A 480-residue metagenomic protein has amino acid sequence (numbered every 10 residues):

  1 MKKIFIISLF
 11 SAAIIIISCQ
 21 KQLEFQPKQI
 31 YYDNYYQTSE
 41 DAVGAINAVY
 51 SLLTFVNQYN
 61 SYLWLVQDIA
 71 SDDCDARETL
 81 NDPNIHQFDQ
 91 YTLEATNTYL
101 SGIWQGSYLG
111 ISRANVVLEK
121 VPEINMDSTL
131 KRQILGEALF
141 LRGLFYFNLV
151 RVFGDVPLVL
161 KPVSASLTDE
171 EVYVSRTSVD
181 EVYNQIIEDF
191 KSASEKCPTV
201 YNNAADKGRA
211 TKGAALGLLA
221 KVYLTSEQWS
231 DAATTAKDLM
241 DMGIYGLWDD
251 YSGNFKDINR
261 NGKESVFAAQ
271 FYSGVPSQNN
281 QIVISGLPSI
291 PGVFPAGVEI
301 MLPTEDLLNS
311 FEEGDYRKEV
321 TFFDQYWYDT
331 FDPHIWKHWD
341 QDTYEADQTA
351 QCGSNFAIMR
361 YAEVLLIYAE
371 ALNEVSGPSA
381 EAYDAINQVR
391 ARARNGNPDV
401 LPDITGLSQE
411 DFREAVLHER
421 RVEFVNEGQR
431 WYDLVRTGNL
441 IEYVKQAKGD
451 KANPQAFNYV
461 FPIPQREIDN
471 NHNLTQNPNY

Functional and structural regions predicted by a protein language model:
S18-C19, N34, Y50, A70-L80 (+8 more regions): Long, intrinsically disordered, low-complexity segments
C19-Q67, V116, D180, N471-Y480: Acidic, glycine-rich segments characteristic of secretory precursors and extracytoplasmic regions
D33, N60-D82, V156-P162, P198-L218 (+6 more regions): Short, surface-exposed recognition loops and adjoining beta-strand edges that mediate ligand/DNA contacts, enriched
A42, Y183, W229, P378-S379: TPR-repeat structural position
V43, N47, S51-V56, L80-F153 (+8 more regions): Conserved, well-structured interaction surfaces
T79-D82, Q87-T92, D306-Y361: Flexible, polar/acidic helix-loop-strand segments at domain edges
